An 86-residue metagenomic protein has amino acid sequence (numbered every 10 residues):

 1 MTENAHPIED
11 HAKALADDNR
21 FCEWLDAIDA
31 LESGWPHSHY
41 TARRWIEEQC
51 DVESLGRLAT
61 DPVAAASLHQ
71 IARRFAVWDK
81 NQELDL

Functional and structural regions predicted by a protein language model:
M1-L86: Interfaces that engage single-stranded nucleic acids at replication/repair/recombination sites
